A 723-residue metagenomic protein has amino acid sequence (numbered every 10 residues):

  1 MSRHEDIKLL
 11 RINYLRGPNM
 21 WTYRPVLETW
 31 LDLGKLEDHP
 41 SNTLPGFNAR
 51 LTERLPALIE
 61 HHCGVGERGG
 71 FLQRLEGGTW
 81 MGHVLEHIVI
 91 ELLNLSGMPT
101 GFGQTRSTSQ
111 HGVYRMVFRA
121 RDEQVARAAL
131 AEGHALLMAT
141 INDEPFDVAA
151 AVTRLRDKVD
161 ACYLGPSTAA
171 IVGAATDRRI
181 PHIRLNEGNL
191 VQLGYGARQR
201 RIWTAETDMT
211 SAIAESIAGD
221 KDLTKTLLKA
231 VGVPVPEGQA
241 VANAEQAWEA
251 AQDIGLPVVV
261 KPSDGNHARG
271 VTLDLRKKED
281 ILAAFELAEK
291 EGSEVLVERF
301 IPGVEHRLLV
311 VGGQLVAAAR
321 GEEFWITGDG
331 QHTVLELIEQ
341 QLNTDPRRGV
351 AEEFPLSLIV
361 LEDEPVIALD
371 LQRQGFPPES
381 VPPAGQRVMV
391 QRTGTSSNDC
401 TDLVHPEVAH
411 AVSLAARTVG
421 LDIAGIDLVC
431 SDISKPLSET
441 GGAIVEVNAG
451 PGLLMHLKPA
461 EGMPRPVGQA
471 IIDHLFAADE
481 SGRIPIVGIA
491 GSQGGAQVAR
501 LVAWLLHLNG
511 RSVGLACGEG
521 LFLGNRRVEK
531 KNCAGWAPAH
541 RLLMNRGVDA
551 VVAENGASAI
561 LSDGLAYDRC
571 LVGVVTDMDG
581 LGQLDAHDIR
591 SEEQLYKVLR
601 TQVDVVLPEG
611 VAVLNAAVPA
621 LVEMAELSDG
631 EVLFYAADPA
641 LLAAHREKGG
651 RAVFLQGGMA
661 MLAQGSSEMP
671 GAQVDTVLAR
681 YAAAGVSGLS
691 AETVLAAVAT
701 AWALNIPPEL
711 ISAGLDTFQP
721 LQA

Functional and structural regions predicted by a protein language model:
M1-D177, Q314-A317, E322-D329, T333-E336 (+1 more regions): ATP-dependent carboxylate activation and anion-phosphoryl transfer catalytic cores that bind Mg-ATP to form
S2, P45, R200-V360, P406-A409 (+1 more regions): Active-site nucleotide/adenylate-binding loops and adjacent lid/helix of ATP-dependent enzymes
H111-V113, V117-D253, N266: Conserved N-proximal alpha/beta basic substrate-recognition cap immediately N-terminal to, or forming the N-lobe
Y195, V310-Q314, D432, S628 (+1 more regions): Short acidic-glycine loop/turn motifs at beta-strand connectors
L337-S396: Extended, charge-rich helix/loop segments that form flexible, surface "patches" used to engage negatively charged
A478-L523: Walker A (P-loop) phosphate-binding motif
L523-R646, V677-G685: Flexible active-site lid/hinge loop adjacent to a nucleotide/diphosphate and Mg2+-phosphate binding pocket
D588-Y596, G610, G630-A723: Adenine nucleotide phosphate-binding catalytic loops in nucleotide-utilizing enzymes
